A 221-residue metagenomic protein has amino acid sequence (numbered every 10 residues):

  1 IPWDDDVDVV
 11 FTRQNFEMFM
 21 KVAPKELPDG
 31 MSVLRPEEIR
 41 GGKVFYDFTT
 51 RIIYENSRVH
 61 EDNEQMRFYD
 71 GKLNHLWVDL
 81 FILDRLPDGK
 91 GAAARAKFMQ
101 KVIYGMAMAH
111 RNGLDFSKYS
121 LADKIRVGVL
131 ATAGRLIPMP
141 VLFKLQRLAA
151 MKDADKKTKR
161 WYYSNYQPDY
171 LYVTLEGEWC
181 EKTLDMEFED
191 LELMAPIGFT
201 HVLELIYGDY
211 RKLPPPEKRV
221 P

Functional and structural regions predicted by a protein language model:
I1-M20, D190: Catalytic metal-binding acidic patch
A23-D88, M108-G208, L213-P221: Conserved catalytic core of two-metal-ion nucleotidyltransferases
K90-A96: A short secondary-structure junction signal
M99-V102: Short, His- and charge-rich active-site/binding loops that engage polyanionic ligands
